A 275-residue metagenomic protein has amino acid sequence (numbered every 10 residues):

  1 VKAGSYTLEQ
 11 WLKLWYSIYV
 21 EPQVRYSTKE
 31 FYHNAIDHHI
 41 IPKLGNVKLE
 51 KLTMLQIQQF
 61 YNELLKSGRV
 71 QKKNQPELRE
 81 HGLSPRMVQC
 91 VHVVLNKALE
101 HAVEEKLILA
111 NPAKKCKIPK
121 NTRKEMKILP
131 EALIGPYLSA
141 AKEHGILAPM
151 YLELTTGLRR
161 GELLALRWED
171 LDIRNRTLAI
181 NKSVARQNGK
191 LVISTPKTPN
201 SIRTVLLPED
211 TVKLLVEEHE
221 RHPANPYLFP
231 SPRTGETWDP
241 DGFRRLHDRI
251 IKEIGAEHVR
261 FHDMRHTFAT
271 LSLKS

Functional and structural regions predicted by a protein language model:
V1-Q59, E218-L228: N-terminal DNA-binding module of tyrosine recombinases/phage integrases
G4, L8, L12, R25-T28 (+10 more regions): Hydrophobic (often cysteine-bearing) scaffold residues that line and stabilize catalytic clefts of nucleotide/cofactor
L12, I40, I57, L95-A98 (+9 more regions): Conserved hydrophobic/aromatic pocket- or pore-lining residues that grip, position, or stack substrates in active sites
A35, H39, E63, M87-E104: Alpha-helical scaffold segments in carbohydrate-active enzymes
E50-L65, Q75, K114-P119: Short, conserved phosphate-binding/catalytic loop or strand-edge motifs used in phosphoryl-/nucleotidyl-transfer
R69-N74, H81, G135-I146, T156 (+4 more regions): Short, basic (Lys/Arg/His-rich) helix/loop patches that form interaction surfaces in the mid-to-C-terminal regions
V70-N74, L78-P85, Q89-V91, E104-W168 (+6 more regions): Basic, Lys/Arg- and aromatic-enriched nucleic-acid-binding interface segment
K182-N200: Short, flexible, glycine-rich and Lys/Arg-enriched loop motifs at helix boundaries that contact anionic partners
